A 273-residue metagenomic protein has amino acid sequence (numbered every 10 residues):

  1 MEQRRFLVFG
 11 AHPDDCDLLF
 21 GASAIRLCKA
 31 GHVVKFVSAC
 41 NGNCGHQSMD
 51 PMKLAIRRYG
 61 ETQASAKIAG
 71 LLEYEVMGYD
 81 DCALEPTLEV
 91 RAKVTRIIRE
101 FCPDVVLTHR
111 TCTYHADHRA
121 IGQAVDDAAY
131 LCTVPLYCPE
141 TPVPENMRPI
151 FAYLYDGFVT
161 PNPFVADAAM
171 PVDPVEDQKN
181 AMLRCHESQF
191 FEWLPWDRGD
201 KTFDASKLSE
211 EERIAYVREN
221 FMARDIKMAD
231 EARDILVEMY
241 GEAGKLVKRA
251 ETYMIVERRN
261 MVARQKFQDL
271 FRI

Functional and structural regions predicted by a protein language model:
M1-F101, L131, E140: Active-site rim/loop-helix segments in enzyme catalytic domains that contact anionic ligands
E2-R4, C138-P139, P144-M147, P161-N162 (+1 more regions): C-terminal accessory domains and tails appended to enzymatic cores
V34, C102-P103, R148, A166: Local beta-strand N-terminus motif with an aromatic residue
H46-M49, N162-A166: Short acidic, glycine/proline-rich loop/turn micro-motifs
V90, D117-V125, M147, V175-M182: Internal, well-ordered alpha-helical segments in soluble enzyme and binding-protein domains
I97-T141: Active-site adenylate/phosphate-handling loop in enzymes that bind or generate adenylated species
V134, E145-L154: Active-site cores that bind ATP or allylic diphosphates and position pyrophosphate for catalysis
